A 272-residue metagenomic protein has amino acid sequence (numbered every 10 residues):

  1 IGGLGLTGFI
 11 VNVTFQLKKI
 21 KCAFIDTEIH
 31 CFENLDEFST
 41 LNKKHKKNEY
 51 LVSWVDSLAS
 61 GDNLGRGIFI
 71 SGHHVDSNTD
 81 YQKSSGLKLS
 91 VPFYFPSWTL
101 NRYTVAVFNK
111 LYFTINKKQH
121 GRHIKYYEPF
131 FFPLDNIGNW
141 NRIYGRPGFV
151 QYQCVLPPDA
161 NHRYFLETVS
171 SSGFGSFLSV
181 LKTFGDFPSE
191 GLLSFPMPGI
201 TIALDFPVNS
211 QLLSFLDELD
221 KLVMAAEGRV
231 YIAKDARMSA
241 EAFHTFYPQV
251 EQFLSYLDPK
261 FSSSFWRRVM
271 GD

Functional and structural regions predicted by a protein language model:
I1-D272: Noncatalytic alpha-helical scaffold of FAD-dependent oxidoreductases
